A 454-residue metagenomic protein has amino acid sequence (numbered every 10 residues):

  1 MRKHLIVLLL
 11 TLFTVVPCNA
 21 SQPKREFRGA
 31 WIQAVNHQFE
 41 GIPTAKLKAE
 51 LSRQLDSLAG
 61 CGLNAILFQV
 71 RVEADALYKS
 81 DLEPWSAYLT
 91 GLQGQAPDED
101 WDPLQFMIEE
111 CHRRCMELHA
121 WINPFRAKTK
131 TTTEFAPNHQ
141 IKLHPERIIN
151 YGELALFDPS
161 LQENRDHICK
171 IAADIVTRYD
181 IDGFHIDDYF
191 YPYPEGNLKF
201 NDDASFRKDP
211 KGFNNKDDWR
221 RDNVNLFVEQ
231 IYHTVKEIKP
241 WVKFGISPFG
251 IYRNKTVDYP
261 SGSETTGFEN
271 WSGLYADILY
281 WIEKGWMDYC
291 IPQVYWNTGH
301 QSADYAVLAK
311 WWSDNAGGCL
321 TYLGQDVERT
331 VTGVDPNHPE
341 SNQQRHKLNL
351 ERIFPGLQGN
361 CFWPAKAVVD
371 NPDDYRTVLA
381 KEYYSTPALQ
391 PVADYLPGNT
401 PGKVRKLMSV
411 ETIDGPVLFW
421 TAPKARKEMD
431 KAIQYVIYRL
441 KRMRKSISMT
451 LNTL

Functional and structural regions predicted by a protein language model:
R25, Q33, H37-K46, A120 (+2 more regions): Active-site-adjacent "subsite" loops/lids of carbohydrate-active enzymes
A49-A76, R178-D182, Y280, K284-Y289 (+1 more regions): Catalytic domains of carbohydrate-active enzymes, especially glycoside hydrolases
L63-E99: Aromatic-lined carbohydrate-binding/catalytic grooves of carbohydrate-active enzymes
A76-G91, R126-Y151, D188-K211, V257-G267: Aromatic- and acidic-residue-enriched segments that line the glycan-binding/catalytic groove of carbohydrate-active
E163-V294, G299-L323: Active-site neighborhood of glycoside hydrolase catalytic domains
Y275-Q301, A316-L396: Substrate-binding cleft of secreted/luminal carbohydrate-active enzymes
D374-D430: Pro/Thr/Ser/Gly-rich low-complexity, intrinsically disordered linker/stalk tracts
D430-L454: Recognizes extended acidic, P/S/T-rich segments that occur within or adjacent to Ig-like beta-sandwich modules
